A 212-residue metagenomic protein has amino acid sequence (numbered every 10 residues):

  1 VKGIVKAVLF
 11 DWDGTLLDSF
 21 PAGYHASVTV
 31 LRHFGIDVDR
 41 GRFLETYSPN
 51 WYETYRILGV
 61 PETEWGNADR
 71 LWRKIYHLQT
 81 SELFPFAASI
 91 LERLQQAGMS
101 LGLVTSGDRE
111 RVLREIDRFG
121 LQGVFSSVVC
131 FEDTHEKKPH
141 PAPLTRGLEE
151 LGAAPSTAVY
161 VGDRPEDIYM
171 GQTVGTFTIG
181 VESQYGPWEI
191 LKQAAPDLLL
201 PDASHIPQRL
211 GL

Functional and structural regions predicted by a protein language model:
V1-K6, E92-Q95, M99, R109 (+1 more regions): Asp-based, Mg2+/Mn2+-dependent phosphohydrolase catalytic module
K2-S89, R93, A97, E110: N-terminal helical cap/lid subdomain that shapes the substrate entry/recognition surface in HAD-like hydrolases
D11, T15, T105, D163: Conserved G/P- and acidic residue-centered "switch" motifs that form tight phosphate/ATP-binding loops in soluble
G14-T15, V38-D39, H77-L78, L103 (+3 more regions): Short, contiguous strand/loop micro-motifs
D18, L103-T105, G180: Hydrophobic residues in well-ordered beta-strands that form the structural core
Q79-T80, S106, K137: Transmembrane alpha-helical core positions of polytopic small-molecule transporters
